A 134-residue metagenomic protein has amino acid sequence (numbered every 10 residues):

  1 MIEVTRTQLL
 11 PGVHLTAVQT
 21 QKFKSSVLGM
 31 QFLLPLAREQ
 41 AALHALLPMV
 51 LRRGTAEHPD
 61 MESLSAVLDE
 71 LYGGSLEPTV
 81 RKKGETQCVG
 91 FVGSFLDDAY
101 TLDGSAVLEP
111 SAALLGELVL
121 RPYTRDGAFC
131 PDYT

Functional and structural regions predicted by a protein language model:
M1-T5, Q21, L51, D60-A66: N-terminal start-of-chain detector that recognizes signal peptides and the immediate post-cleavage beginning
M1-V27: N- or domain-start disorder-to-order transition segments that initiate the globular core
R6-P11, L28, G54-H58, L68-Y72: A short linear-motif detector with a strong N-terminal bias
V18, K24-H44, M61-E117: M16 family metallopeptidases and their MPP-like homologs
H44-R52: Active-site SXXK
G54-E57, D98-L102, R121-C130: Short, polar/flexible loop-turn hinges at active-site or ligand-entry regions and domain interfaces
S65, L114, L120-T134: Acidic/histidine-enriched alpha-helical segments
